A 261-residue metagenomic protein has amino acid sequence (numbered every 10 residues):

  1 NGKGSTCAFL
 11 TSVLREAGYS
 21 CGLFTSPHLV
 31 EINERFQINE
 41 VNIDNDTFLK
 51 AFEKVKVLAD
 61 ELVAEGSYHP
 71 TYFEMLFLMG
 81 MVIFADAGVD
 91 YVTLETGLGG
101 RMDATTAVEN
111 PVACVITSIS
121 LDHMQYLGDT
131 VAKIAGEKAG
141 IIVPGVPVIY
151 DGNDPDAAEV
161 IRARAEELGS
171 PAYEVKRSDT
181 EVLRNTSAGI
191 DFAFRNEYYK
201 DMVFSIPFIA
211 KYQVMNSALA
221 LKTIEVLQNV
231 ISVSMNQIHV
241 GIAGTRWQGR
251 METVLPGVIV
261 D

Functional and structural regions predicted by a protein language model:
N1-L29, A113-V115: Walker A (P-loop) phosphate-binding motif
L10, G80, E159-I161: Aromatic/hydrophobic pocket-lining residues that form π-stacking "cages" and hydrophobic walls in ligand
E16-E109, Q125-L127, D156: ATP-dependent carboxylate-amine ligase catalytic core
C21, F208-L221, T245-G249: Short glycine/threonine-rich catalytic loop with a Thr-x-Gly-x-Asp
E40, N196-Y198, P256-G257: Residue-level detection of beta-strand-connecting loop/turn positions
V63, G88-T96, P111-F204, S217-H239: Acidic, Mg2+-coordinating active-site environments of NTP-dependent enzymes
E109-N110, A132, V226, G249-I259: ATP-dependent carboxylate-amine ligase
F204-I209, V258-D261: Short pre-catalytic strand/loop immediately N-terminal to key active-site residues, enriched for Gly-Thr
